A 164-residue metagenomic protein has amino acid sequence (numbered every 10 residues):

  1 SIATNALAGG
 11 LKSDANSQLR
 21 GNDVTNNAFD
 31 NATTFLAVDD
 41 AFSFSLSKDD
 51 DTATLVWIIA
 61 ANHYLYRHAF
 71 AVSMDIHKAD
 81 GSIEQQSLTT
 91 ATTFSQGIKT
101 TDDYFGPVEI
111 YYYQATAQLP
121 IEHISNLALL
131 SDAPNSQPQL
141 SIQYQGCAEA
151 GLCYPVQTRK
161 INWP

Functional and structural regions predicted by a protein language model:
S1-P164: Structural recognition of alpha-helix starts/caps
